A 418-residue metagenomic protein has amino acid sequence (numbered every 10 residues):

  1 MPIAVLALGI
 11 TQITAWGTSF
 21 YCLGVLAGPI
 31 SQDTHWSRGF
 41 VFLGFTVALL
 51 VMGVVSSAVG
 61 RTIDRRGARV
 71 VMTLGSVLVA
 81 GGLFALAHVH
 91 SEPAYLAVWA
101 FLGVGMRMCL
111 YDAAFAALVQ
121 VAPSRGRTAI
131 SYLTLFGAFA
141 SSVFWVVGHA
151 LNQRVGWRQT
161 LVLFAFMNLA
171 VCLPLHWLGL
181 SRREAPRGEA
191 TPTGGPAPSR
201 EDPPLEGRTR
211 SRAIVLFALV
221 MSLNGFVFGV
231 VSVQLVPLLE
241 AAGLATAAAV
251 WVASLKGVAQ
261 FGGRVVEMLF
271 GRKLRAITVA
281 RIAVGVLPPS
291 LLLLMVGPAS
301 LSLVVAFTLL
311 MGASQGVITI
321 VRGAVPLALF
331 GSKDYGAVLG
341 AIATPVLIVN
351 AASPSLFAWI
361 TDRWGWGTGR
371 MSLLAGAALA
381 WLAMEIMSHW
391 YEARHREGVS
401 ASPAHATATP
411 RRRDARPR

Functional and structural regions predicted by a protein language model:
I13, G82, P93-C109, S222 (+1 more regions): Hydrophobic core of transmembrane alpha-helices in multi-pass small-molecule transporters, especially MFS/SLC-type
L23-A27, R210-G262: Extracytoplasmic gate region of multi-pass secondary transporters
I30, M108-A122, V317-F330: Intracellular juxtamembrane helix-capping segments at the cytosolic ends of symmetry-related transmembrane helices
I30-S31, T62-I63, V146-V155, L239-E240 (+2 more regions): Interfacial helix-cap and linker-helix signal at transmembrane-aqueous boundaries of multi-pass secondary transporters
V54-E92: Conserved MFS/SLC helix-loop-helix module at the cytosolic interface between two early adjacent transmembrane helices
V55-G67, G263-A276, T361-D362: Helix-to-loop junctions at the C-terminal end of transmembrane segments in multipass secondary transporters
Q159-L178, R370-S388: Symmetry-related core transmembrane helices of the 12-TM Major Facilitator Superfamily/SLC fold
K256, L274-V325: C-terminal transmembrane helical hairpin of 12-TM major facilitator-type secondary transporters
